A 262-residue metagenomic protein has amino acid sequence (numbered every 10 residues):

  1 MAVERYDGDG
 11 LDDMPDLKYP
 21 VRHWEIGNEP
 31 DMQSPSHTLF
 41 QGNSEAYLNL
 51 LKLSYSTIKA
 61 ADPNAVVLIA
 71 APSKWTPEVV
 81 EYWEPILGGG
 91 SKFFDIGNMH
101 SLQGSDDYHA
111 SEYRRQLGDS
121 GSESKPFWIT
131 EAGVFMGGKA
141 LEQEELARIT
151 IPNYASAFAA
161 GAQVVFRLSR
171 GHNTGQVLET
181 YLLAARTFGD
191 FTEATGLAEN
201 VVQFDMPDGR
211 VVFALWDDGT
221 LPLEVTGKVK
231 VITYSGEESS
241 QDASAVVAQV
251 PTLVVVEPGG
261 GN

Functional and structural regions predicted by a protein language model:
M1-I96, H100-E123, A132, M136-A155 (+1 more regions): Active-site cleft segment of glycoside hydrolase catalytic domains centered on the general acid/base Glu
P35, A243-S244: Charged/polar, low-hydrophobicity segments characteristic of intrinsically disordered regions and flexible loops
A147, I151-P222, S235-S240, V247-G260: Aromatic- and carboxylate-lined catalytic core of secreted/periplasmic carbohydrate-active enzymes
T226-G236: Change to "...patches in solvent-exposed regions of secreted, membrane-anchored, or virion-exposed structural
